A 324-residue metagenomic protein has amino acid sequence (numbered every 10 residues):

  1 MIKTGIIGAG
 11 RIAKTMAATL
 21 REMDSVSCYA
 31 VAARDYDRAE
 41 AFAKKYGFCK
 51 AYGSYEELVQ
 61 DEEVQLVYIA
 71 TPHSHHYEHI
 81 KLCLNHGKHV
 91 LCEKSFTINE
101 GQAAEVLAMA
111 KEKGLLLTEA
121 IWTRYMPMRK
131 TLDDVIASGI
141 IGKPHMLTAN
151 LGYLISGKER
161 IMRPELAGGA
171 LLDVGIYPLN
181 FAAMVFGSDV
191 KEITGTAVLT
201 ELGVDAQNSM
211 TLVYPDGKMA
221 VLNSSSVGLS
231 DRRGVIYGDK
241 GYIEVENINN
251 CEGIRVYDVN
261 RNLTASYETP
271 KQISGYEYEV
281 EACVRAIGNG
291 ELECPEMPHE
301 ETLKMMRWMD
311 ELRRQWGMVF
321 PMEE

Functional and structural regions predicted by a protein language model:
M1-Y46: N-terminal Rossmann-like dinucleotide-binding module
M16, C49-A108: Beta-loop-alpha module in the N-terminal Rossmann-like domain of NAD(P)-dependent dehydrogenases, especially those
Y52, C92, L117-E119, T148 (+1 more regions): Hydrophobic residues in well-ordered beta-strands that form the structural core
L66-Y68, P215, A282-E324: C-terminal helix-rich "cap/oligomerization" subdomain common to oxidoreductases
A104-W122, K143-L147: Rossmann-fold dehydrogenase core element
T123-I193, E201: Predominantly a Rossmann-like dinucleotide-binding segment in NAD(P)-dependent oxidoreductases
N180-G253, P270, A282-N289, E323: Contiguous beta-strand/loop segments that form the cofactor/metal-binding neighborhood of enzyme cores
T269-E281, M297: Active-site loop of classical SDR/Rossmann-like NAD(P)-dependent oxidoreductases, centered on the catalytic Tyr-X3-Lys
